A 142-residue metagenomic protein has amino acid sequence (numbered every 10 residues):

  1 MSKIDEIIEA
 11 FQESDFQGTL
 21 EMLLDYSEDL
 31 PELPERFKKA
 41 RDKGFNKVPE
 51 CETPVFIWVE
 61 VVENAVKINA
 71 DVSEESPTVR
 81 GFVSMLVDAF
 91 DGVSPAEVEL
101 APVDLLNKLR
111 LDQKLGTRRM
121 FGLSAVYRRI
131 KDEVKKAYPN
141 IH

Functional and structural regions predicted by a protein language model:
M1-F45: Extended low-complexity intrinsically disordered regions
K3, A96, A101, L106-H142: C-terminal binding/interaction regions
E6-I8, D71, P77, K114 (+1 more regions): Surface/interface-facing alpha-helical segments and adjacent flexible terminal/loop regions used for partner/assembly
I8, S84-V87: Amphipathic alpha-helical segments within well-ordered protein domains
S14, F45-E52, A70-E74, A96-V98: Solvent-exposed interaction patches of small proteins and small membrane subunits
T19, T78-V83, S94, V98-P102 (+1 more regions): Amphipathic alpha-helical interface surfaces
R36-V62: Structured beta-strand/loop patches that form or line metal/cofactor-binding pockets in enzymes
E60-P77, V87-D91: Conserved interaction-surface patches within small, structured recognition/assembly domains
